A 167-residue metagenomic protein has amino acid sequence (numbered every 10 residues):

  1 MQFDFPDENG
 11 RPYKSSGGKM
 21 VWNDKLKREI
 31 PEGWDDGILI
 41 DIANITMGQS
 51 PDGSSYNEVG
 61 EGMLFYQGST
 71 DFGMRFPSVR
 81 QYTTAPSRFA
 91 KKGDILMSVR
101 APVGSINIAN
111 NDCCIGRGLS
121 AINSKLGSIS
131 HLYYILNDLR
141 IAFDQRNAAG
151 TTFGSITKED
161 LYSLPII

Functional and structural regions predicted by a protein language model:
M1-V21: Intrinsic disorder at enzyme termini
Y13-K19, I40-M47, D52-T83, K91: DNA target-recognition patches
S15-S50, S163, I167: Non-catalytic DNA-recognition/assembly elements of restriction-modification systems
K25, P51-D52, R117, T151 (+1 more regions): Short beta-strand-initiation
G33-D36, F65, S155: Short aromatic/basic micro-patch
G53-S54, I108-A109, T152: Short beta-alpha junctions and helix-cap segments that line functional grooves
Q67-S69, P77-L139, A149, T157: A short beta-sheet element
D138-I166: Specificity-determining recognition surfaces
